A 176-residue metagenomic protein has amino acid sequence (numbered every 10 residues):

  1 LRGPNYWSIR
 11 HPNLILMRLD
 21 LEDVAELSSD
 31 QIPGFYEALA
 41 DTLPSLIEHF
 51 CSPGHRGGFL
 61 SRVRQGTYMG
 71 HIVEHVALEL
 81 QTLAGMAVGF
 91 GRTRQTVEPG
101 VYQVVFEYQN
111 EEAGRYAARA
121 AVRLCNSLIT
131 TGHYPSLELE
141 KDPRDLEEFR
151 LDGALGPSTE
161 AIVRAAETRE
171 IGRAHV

Functional and structural regions predicted by a protein language model:
L1-H175: Preference for protein termini
